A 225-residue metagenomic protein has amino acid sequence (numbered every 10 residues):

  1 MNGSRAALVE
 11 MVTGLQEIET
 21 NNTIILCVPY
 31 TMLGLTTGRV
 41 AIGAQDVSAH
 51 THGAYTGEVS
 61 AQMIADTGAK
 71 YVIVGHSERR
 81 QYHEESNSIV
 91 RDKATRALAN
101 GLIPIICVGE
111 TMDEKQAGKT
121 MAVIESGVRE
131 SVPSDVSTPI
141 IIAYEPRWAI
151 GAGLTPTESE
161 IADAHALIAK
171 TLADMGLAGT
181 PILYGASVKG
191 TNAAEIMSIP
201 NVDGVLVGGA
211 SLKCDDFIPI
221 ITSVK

Functional and structural regions predicted by a protein language model:
M1-K225: Active-site loop-to-helix "anion-binding N-cap" substructures in soluble metabolic enzymes
